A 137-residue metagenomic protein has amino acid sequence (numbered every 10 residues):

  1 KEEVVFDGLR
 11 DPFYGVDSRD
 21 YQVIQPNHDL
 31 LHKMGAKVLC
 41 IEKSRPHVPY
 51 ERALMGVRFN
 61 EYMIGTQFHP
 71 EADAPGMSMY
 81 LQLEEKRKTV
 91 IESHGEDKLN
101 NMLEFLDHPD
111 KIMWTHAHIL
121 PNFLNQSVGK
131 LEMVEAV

Functional and structural regions predicted by a protein language model:
K1-A74: Pocket-forming structural segment of enzyme catalytic cores
F68-V137: Acyltransferase
